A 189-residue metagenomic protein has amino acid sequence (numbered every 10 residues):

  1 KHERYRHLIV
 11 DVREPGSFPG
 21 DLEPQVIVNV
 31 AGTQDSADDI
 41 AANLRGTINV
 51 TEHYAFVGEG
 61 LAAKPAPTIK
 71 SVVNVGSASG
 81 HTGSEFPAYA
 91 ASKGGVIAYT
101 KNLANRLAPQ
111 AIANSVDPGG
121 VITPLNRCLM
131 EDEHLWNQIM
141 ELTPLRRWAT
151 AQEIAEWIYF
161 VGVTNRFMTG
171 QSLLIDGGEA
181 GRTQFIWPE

Functional and structural regions predicted by a protein language model:
L8-E23: Conserved Rossmann-fold cofactor-binding substructure of NAD(P)-dependent oxidoreductases
V30-D35, G178: Conserved NAD(P)H cofactor-binding loop of Rossmann-fold oxidoreductase domains
K64-G95, T100-A108, G120-V121: Catalytic loop of short-chain dehydrogenase/reductase
A108-I112, T169-G170: Short, small/polar-rich loop/turn modules that mediate ligand/substrate recognition or access, typified
D117-C128: Short, flexible catalytic-loop segment of classical short-chain dehydrogenase/reductase
E133-Q152: Catalytic Tyr-x(3-8)-Lys segment
R147-I175, A180: C-terminal substrate-recognition "lid" of short-chain dehydrogenase/reductases
